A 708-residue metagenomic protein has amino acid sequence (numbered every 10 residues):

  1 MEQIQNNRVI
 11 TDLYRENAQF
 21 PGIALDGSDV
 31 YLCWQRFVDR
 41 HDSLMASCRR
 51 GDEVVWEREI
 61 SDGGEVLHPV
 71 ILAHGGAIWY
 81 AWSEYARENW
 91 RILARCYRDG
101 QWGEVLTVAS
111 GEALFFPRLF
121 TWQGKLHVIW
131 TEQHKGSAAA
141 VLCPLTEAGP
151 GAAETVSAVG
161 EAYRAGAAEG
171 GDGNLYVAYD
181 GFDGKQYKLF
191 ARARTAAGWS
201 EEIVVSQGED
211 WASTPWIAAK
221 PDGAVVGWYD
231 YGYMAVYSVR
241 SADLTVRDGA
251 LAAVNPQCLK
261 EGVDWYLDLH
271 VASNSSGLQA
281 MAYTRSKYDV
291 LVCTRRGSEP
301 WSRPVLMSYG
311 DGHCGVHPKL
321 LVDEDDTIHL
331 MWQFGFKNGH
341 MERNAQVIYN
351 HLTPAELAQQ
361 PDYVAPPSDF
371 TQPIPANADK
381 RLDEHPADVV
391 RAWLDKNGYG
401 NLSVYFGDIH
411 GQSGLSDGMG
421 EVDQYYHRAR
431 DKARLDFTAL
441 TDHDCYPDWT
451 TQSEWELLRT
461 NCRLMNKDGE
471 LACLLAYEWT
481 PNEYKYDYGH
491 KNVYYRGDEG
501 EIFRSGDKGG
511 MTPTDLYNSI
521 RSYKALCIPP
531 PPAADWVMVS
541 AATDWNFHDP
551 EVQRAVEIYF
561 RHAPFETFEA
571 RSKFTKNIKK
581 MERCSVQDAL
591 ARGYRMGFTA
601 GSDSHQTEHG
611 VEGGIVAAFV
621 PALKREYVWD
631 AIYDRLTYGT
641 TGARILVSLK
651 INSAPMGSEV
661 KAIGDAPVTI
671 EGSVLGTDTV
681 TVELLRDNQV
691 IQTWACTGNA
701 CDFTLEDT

Functional and structural regions predicted by a protein language model:
M1-R391: Extracellular, repeat-based ectodomains that mediate carbohydrate processing or recognition
H329-M331, Q346-T708: Extended, charged catalytic domains and RNA/DNA-binding interfaces, predominantly in divalent-metal-using enzymes
